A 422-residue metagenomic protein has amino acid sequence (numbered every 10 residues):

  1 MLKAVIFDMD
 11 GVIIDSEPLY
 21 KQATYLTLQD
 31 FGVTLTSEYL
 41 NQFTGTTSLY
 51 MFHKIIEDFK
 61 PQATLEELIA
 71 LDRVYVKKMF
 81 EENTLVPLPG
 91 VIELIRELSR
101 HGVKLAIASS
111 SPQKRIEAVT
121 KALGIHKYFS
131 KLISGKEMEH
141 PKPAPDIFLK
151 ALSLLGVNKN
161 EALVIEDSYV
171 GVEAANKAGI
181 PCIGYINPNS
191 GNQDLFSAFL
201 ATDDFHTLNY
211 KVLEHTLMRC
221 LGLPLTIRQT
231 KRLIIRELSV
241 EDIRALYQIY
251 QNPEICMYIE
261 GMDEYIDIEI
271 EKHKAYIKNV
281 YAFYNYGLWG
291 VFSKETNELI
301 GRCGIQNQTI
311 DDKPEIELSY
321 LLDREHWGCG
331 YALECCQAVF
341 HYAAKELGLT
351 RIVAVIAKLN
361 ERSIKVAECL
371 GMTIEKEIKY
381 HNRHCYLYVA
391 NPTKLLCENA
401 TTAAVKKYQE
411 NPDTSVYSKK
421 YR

Functional and structural regions predicted by a protein language model:
M1-K3, R96-S99, Q113-T230, K379 (+3 more regions): Asp-based, Mg2+/Mn2+-dependent phosphohydrolase catalytic module
M1-N41: Active-site neighborhood of HAD-like aspartate-dependent phosphohydrolases
F52, C220-E325, A338-Y342, E346 (+1 more regions): GNAT-family acyltransferases
I56-G90, H101: Metal-dependent phosphoesterase signature
F80-I107, Q113-E117, P145: Short, acidic loop-to-helix structural element flanking the phosphoryl-transfer center in phosphate-processing enzymes
P145-F148, Y320, G328-K345, E361-C369: Conserved acetyl-CoA-binding loop-helix of GNAT-fold acetyltransferases
Y185-P188, A354-I364: Conserved beta-strand-loop-alpha-helix junction that forms the acyl-donor binding cleft
E346-V355: Conserved GNAT acetyl-CoA-binding A-motif
